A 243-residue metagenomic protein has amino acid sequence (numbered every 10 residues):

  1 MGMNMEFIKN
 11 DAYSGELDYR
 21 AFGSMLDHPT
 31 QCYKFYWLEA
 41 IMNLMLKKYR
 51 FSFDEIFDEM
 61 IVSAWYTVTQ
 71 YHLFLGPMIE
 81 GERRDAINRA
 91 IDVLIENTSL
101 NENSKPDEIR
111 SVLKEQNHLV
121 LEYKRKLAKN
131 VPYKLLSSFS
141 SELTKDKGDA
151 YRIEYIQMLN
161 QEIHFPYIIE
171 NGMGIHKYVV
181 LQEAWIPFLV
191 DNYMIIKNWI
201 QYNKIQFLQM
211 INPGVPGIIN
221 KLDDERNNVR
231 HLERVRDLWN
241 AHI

Functional and structural regions predicted by a protein language model:
M1-H242: Mixed-charge, low-complexity interaction segments
